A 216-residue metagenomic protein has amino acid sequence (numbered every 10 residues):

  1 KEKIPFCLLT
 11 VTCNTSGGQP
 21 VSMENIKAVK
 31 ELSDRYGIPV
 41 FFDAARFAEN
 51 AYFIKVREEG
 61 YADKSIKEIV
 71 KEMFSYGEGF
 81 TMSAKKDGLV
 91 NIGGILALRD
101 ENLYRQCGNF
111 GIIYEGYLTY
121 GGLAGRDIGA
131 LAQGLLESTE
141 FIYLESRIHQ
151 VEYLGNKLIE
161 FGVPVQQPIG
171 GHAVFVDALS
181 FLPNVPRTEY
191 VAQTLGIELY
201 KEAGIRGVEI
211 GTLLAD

Functional and structural regions predicted by a protein language model:
K1-V163, V176, P186, Q193: Conserved PLP-enzyme active-site core in the AAT-like
G116, E152-D216: Conserved C-terminal alpha-helix-loop-beta "cap" of PLP-dependent enzymes that closes/shapes the active-site mouth
